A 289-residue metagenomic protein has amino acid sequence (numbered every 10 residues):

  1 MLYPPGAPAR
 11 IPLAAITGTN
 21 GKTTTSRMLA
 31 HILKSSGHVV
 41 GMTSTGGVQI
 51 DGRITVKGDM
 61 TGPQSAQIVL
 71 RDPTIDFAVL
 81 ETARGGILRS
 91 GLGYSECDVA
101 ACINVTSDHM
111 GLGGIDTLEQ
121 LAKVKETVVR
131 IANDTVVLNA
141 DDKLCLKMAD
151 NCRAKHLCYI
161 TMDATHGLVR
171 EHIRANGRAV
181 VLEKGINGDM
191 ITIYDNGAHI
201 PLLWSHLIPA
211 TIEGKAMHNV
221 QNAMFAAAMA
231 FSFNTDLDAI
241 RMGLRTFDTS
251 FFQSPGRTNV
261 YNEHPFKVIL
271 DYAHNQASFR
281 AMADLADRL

Functional and structural regions predicted by a protein language model:
M1-A15, T24-G37, R245, F252: Short, basic phosphate-binding NTP loop
P8, L285-L289: Glycine-rich phosphate/diphosphate-binding loops that line cofactor/substrate pockets in enzymes
K22-T25, N222: Conserved lysine of the Walker
L29, L33, V69, A223-F233 (+2 more regions): Buried hydrophobic packing segments
S36-D51: Short beta-strand-centered segment that lines the nucleotide-binding/catalytic pocket of NTP-utilizing
I54-I160, A164-H172, L207, Q276 (+1 more regions): Flexible active-site lid/hinge loop adjacent to a nucleotide/diphosphate and Mg2+-phosphate binding pocket
I115-A122, R153-R280: Adenine nucleotide phosphate-binding catalytic loops in nucleotide-utilizing enzymes
